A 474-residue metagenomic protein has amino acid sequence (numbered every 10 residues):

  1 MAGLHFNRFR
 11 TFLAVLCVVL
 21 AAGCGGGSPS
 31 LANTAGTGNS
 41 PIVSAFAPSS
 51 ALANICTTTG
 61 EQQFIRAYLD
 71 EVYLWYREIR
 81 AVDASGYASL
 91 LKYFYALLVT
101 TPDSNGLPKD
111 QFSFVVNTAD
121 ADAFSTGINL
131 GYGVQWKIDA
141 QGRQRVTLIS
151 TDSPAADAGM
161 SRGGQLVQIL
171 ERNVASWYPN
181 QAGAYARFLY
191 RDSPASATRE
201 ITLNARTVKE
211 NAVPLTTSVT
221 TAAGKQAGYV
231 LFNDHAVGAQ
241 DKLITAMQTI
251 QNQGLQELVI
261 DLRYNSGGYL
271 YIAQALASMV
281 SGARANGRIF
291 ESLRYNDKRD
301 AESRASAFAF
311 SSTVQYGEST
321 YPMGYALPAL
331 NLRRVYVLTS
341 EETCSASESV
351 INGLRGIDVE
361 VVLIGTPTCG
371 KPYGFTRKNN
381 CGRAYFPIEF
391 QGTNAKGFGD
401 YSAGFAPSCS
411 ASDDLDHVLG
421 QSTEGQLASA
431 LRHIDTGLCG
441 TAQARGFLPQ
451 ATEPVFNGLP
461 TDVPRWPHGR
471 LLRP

Functional and structural regions predicted by a protein language model:
A2-L13: Bacterial N-terminal signal peptides that target proteins for export
L4, F124-T126, P179-N180, T220-T221 (+3 more regions): A general structural signal for short secondary-structure junctions and capping/turn motifs
C17-V18, S49: Residue-level signal for mature regions of secreted extracellular proteins and peptides
V18, Q63-E71, Q426-R432: Short, hydrophobic/amphipathic alpha-helical patches that form generic packing surfaces within helical domains
L20-G23: C-terminal motif of bacterial Sec signal peptides marking the signal peptidase cleavage site
G26-L258, Y264-S266, Y271-I272, M279-A285 (+1 more regions): Flexible, low-complexity junctional segments that flank or bridge functional domains
V230, V237-E257, S266-P474: C-terminal "post-core" interaction segments
